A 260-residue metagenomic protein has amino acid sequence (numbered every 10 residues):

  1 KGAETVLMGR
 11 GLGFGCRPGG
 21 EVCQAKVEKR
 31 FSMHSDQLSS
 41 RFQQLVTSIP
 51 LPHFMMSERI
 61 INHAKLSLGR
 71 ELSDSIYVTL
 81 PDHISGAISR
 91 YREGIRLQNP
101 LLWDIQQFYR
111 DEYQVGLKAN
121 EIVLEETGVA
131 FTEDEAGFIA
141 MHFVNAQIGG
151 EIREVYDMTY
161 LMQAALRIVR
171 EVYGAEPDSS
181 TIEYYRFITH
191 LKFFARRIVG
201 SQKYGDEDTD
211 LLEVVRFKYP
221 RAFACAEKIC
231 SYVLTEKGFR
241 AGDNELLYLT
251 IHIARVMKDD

Functional and structural regions predicted by a protein language model:
K1-D260: A cross-family "folded-core" feature that marks the main globular domain of proteins
